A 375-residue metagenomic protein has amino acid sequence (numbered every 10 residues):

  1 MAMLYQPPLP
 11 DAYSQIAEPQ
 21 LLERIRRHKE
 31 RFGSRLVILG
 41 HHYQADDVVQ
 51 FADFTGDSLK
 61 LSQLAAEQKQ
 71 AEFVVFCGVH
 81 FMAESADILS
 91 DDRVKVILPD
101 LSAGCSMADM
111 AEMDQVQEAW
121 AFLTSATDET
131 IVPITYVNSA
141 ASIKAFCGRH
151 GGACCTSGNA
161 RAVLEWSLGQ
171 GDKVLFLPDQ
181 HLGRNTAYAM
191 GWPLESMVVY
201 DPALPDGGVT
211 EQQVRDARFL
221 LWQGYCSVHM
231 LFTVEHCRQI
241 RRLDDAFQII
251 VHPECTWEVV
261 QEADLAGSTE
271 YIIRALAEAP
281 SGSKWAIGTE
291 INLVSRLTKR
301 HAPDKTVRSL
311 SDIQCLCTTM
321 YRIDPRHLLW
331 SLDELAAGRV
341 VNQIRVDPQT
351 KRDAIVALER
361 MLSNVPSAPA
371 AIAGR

Functional and structural regions predicted by a protein language model:
M1-I287, L293-R375: Active-site loop-to-helix "anion-binding N-cap" substructures in soluble metabolic enzymes
